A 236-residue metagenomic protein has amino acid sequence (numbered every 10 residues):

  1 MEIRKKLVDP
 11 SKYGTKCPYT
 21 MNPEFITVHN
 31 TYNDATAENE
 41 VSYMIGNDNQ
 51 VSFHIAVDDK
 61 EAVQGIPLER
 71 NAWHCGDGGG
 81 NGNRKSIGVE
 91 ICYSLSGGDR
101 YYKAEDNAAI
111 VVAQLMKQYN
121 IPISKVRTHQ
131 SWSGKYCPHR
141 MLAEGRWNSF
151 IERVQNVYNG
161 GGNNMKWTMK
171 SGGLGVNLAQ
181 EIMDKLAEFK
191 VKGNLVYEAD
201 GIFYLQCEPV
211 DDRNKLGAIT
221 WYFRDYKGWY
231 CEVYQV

Functional and structural regions predicted by a protein language model:
M1-G82: N-terminal catalytic cores of peptidoglycan-degrading enzymes
M1-P10, G14-T20, C92-M165, V210: Basic/polar, cationic surfaces and motifs that engage anionic cell-wall and phosphate/carboxylate ligands
F25-H29, F53-V57, E61-I66, S86-I91 (+5 more regions): Structural recognition of the beta-strand scaffold that forms the well-ordered cores of secreted hydrolase catalytic
T31-N33, K60, S94, G172-L174 (+1 more regions): Solvent-exposed coil/turn segments that connect beta secondary-structure elements in extracytoplasmic/periplasmic
M44-N47, V111-Y119, R153-V157, K185 (+3 more regions): Structured segments of extracytoplasmic/periplasmic soluble domains in secreted or envelope-associated proteins
Q64-I87, I91-C92, A143-G160: Surface-exposed, interaction-prone regions with an acidic/low-complexity signature
E69, S133, D200: Residue-level detector of flexible, active-site-proximal loop/helix-junction positions within diverse enzyme catalytic
G162-V236: Solvent-exposed beta-strand motifs enriched in subsets of small alpha/beta binding domains, especially certain
